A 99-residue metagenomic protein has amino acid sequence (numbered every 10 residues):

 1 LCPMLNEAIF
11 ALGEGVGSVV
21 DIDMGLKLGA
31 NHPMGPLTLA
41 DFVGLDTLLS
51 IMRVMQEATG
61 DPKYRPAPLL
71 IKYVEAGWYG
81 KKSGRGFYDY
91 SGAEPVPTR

Functional and structural regions predicted by a protein language model:
C2-R99: NAD(P)-dependent Rossmann-like dehydrogenase/reductase catalytic/cofactor-binding core
